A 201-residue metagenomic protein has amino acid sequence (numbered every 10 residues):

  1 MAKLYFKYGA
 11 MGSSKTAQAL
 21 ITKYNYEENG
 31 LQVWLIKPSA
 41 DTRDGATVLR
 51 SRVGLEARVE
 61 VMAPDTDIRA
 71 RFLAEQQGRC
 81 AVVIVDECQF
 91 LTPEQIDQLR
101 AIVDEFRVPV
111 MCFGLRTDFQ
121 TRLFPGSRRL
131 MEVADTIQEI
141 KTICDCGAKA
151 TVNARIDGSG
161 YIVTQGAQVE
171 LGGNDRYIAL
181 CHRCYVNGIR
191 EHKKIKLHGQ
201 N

Functional and structural regions predicted by a protein language model:
M1, Q77-R79, E105-R107: Short loop/turn elements that form and flank the Walker-type P-loop nucleotide-binding site in RecA-like NTPase cores
M1-A74, D118-R129, E139-T142, I162-T164 (+1 more regions): Conserved P-loop
D86-C88, L115: Walker B catalytic acidic pair
P93-E94: Conserved D-loop-proximal element of ABC-family nucleotide-binding domains
V103-G126: Sensor-1/coupling segment of RecA-like P-loop NTPase cores
A134: Short basic (Lys/Arg) and small-residue
I143-E170: Short recognition patches in nucleic-acid-associated and regulatory proteins
